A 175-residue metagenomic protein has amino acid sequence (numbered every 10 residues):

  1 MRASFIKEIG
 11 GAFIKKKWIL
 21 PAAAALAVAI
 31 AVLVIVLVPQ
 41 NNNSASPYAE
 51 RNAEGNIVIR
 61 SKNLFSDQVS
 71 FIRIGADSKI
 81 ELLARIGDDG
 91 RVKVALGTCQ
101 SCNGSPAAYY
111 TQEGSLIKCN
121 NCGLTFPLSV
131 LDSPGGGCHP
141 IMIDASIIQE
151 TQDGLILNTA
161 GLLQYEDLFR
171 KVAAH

Functional and structural regions predicted by a protein language model:
M1-K15: N-terminal Lys/Arg-rich, disordered targeting/topogenic segments
E8-A12, V36-N42: N-terminal membrane-anchoring alpha-helices
W18-V36: Hydrophobic membrane-insertion alpha-helices, especially the h-region of bacterial N-terminal signal peptides
V28-L33, F126-Y165: Helix-rich interaction surfaces within compact, conserved domain-sized segments that mediate assembly or partner
V38-T111, D144-H175: N-terminal pre-ligand scaffold of iron-sulfur
C102-S105, C122-T125, I141: General secretory precursor processing signal
S115-C122: Cysteine-rich micro-motifs
